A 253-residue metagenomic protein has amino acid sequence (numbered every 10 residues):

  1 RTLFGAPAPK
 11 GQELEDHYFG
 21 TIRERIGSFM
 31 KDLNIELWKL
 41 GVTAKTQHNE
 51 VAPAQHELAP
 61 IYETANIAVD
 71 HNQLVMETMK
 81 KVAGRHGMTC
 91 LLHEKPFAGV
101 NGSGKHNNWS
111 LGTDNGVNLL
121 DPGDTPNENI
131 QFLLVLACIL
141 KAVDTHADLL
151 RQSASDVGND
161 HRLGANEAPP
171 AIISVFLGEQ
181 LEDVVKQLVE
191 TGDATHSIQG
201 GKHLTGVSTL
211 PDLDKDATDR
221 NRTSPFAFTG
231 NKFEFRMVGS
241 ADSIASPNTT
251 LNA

Functional and structural regions predicted by a protein language model:
R1-H86, C90-L92, N101-G104, S110-A253: Glycine-rich, acidic/polar active-site loops that bind/position phosphate-bearing ligands
P96-A98: Active-site-proximal loop/turn and secondary-structure-junction residues that shape catalytic pockets, frequently
